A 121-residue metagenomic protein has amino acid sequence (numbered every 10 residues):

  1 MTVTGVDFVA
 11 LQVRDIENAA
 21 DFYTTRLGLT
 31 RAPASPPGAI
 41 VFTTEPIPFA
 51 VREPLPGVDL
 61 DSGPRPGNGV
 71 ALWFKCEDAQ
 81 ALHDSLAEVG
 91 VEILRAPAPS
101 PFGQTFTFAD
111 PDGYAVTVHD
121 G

Functional and structural regions predicted by a protein language model:
M1-D7, T30-K75, A81-A109, D120-G121: Vicinal oxygen chelate
A10: Polyanion-binding surface elements
V13-D15: Conserved beta-strand-loop-alpha-helix junction that forms the acyl-donor binding cleft
A19-T24, L86, G113: Conserved active-site tyrosine of GNAT-family acetyltransferases
V116-T117: Short, conserved beta-strand/loop elements in beta-sheet-dominated catalytic cores that frequently flank divalent-metal
